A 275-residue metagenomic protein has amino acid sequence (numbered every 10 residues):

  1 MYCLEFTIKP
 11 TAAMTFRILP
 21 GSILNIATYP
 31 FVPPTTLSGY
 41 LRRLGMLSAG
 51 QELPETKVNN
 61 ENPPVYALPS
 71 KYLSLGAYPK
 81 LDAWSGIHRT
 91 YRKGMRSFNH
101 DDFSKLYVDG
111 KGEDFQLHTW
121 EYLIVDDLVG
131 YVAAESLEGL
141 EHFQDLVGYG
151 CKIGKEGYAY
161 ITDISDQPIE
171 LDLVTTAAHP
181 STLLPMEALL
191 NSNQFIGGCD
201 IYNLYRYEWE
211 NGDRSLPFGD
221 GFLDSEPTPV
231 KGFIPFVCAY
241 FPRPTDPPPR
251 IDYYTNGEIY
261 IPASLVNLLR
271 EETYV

Functional and structural regions predicted by a protein language model:
M1-K57: N-terminal ordered "arm"
Y2, P33, P69, W120-D126: Solvent-exposed loop and beta-edge segments used for protein-protein assembly and interaction
R17, N25-T28, P63-P64, D114-W120: Catalytic micro-motifs at enzyme active sites that drive phosphoryl/nucleotidyl and oxygen chemistry
R43, A67, D145: Charged/polar, solvent-exposed surface patches and flexible loops
E52-S70: Short, glycine/acidic-rich hinge or "gate" loops at secondary-structure transitions that mediate conformational
S74-V275: Internal, well-folded beta-alpha domain core
